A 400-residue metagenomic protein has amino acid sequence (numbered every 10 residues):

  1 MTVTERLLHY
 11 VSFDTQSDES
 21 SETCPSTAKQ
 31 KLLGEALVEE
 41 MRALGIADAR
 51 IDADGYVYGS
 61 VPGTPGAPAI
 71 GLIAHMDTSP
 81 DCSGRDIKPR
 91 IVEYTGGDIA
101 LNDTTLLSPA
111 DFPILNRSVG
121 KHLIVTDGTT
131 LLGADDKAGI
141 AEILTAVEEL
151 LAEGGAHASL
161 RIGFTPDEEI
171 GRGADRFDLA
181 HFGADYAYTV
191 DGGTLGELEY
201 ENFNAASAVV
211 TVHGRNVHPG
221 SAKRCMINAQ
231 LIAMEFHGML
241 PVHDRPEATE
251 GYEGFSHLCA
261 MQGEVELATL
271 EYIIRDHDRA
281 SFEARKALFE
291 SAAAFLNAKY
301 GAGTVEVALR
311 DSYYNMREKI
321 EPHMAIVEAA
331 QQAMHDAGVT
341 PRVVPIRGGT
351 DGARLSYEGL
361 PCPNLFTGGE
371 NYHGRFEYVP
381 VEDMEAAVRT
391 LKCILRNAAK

Functional and structural regions predicted by a protein language model:
T2-A28, V125, Y313, E370-G374: N-terminal capping segment at the start of a domain
Q16, G45-R50, T340-V344: Short secondary-structure junctions
E22-A67, G71-D77: A non-catalytic alpha/beta surface segment that caps or lines the substrate-entry region of metallo-dependent hydrolase
A28, T130-A141, K223-L231, Y378-E385: Short, conserved micro-motifs enriched in small and acidic residues
A67-S159, F164, A184: Active-site metal-coordination/substrate-binding segment of hydrolases, especially metallo-dependent peptidases
L106-L107, P113, K121-A134, D167-E290 (+3 more regions): Midchain, well-structured core segments that form catalytic/ion-binding scaffolds
Q230-K400: Metal-dependent amide/peptide-bond hydrolase catalytic core, centered on the "pita-bread" metallohydrolase fold
